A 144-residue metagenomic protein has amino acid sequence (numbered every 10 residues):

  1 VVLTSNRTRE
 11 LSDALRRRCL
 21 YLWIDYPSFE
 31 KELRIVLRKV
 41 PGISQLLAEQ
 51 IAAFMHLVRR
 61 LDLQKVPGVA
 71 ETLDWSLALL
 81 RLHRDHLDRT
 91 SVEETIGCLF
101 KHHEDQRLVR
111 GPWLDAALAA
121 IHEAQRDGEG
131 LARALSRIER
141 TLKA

Functional and structural regions predicted by a protein language model:
V1-A144: C-terminal regulatory/interaction module of P-loop NTP-utilizing enzymes
